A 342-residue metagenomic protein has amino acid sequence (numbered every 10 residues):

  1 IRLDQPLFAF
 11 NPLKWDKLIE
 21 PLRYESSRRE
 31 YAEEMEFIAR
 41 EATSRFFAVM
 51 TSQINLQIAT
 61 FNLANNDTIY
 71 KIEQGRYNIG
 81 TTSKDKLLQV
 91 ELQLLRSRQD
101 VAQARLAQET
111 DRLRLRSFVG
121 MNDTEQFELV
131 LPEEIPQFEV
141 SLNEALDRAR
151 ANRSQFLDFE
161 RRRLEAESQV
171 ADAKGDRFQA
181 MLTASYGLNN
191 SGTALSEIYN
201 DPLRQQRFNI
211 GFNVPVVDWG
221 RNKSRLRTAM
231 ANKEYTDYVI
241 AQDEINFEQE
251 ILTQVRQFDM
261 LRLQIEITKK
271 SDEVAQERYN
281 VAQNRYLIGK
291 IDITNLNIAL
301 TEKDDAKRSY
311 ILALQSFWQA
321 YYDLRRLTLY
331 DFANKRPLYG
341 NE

Functional and structural regions predicted by a protein language model:
I1-A9, E30, R40, M121 (+3 more regions): A small-residue-enriched
L7, W15, P21, D123-L164 (+6 more regions): Bacterial Sec-pathway N-terminal export signals of envelope proteins
R29-R148, Q257, L261, E302-K303 (+2 more regions): Periplasmic alpha-helical coiled-coil/stalk elements that build and connect Gram-negative outer-membrane
E34, I38-A59, G75, Q93 (+4 more regions): Amphipathic alpha-helical coiled-coil segments
A104, S154, T236, A313: Metallo-beta-lactamase
